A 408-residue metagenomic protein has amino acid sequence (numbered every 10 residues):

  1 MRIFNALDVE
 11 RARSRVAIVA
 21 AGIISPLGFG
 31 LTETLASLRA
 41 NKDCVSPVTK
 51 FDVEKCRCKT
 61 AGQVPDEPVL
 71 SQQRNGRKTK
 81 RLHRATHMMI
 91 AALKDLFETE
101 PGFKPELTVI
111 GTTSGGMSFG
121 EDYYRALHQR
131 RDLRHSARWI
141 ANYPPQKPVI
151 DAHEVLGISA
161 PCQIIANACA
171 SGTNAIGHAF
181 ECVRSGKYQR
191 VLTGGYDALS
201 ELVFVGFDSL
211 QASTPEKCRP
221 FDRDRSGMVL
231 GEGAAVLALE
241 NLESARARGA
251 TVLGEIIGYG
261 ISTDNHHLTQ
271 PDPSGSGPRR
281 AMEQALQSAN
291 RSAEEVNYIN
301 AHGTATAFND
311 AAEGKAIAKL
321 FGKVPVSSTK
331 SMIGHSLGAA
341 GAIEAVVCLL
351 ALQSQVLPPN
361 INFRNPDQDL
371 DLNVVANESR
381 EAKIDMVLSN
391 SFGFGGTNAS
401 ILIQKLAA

Functional and structural regions predicted by a protein language model:
L7-E10, L27, T32-I110, G116-M117 (+1 more regions): Conserved active-site "lid/cap" helical segment
R15-V19, K42-V48, K55-K59, S213 (+2 more regions): Condensing-enzyme catalytic core mediating Claisen C-C bond formation in acyl metabolism
A20, L38, L93, T108 (+12 more regions): Conserved small-residue
T32-S37, E121-L133, C182-S185, G206-E216 (+3 more regions): A glycine- and small-aliphatic-rich helix-loop capping segment at beta-alpha/alpha-beta transitions that lines
V53, R57-Q63, G116-F119, A198-R219 (+4 more regions): Active-site-adjacent elements of ketosynthase-type condensing enzymes
Q73-K94, H135-P144, C162-N174, R219-V236 (+3 more regions): Active-site pocket-shaping loop/turn-to-helix segments
M89-T99, P145-V149, H153-L156, C162-G194 (+3 more regions): Active-site-proximal alpha-helical scaffold in enzymes
V109-Q163, F308-L320: Active-site-proximal gating segment of KS-fold condensing enzymes and close homologs
